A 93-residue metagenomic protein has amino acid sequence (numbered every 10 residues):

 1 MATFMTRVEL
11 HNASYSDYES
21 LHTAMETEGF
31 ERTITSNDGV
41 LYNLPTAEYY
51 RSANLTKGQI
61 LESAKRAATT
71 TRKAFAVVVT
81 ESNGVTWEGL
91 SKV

Functional and structural regions predicted by a protein language model:
M1-M5: Extreme N-terminal starter segment of soluble prokaryotic enzymes
T6-V8, Y49: A structural signal for short, well-ordered beta-strand segments
E9-S16: Short, surface-exposed ligand-recognition loops at beta-strand->loop->(often short) alpha-helix junctions that present
H11, S52, T80-E81: A structural detector for beta-sheet-dominated domains
S16-Y18, Q59, W87: Short acidic, gly/pro-rich beta-turn/loop elements at beta-sheet edges and active-site/ligand-binding grooves
Y18-N37: Short, flexible N-terminal segments of the mature chain
E31-K73: Short, intrinsically disordered low-complexity segments
K65-S91: C-terminal structural segments of small proteins and small subunits
